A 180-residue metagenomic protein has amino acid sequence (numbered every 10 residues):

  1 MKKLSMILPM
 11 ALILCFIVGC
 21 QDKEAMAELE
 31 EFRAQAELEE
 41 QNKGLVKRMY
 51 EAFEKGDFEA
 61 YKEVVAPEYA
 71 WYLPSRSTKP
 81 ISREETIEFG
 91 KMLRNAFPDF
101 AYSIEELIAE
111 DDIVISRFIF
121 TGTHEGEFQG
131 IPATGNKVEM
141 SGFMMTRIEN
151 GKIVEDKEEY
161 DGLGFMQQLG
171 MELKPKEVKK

Functional and structural regions predicted by a protein language model:
M1-L8: Bacterial N-terminal signal peptides that target proteins for export
L8-F16: Bacterial N-terminal signal peptides
C20-P67, K174-K180: Short, low-complexity N-terminal intrinsically disordered segments enriched in polar/charged residues
A25-E28, V154-K180: Low-complexity, intrinsically disordered terminal/linker segments enriched in charged and Gly/Pro repeats
V46-M49, A60-K62, Y69, T86 (+3 more regions): Hydrophobic pocket/interface hotspot
E59-D111: A solvent-exposed, acidic/Ser-Thr-rich amphipathic alpha-helical stretch
D112-H124: A short hydrophobic beta-strand element
G122-N150: Exposed beta-sheet edge and beta->alpha loop/turn motif
